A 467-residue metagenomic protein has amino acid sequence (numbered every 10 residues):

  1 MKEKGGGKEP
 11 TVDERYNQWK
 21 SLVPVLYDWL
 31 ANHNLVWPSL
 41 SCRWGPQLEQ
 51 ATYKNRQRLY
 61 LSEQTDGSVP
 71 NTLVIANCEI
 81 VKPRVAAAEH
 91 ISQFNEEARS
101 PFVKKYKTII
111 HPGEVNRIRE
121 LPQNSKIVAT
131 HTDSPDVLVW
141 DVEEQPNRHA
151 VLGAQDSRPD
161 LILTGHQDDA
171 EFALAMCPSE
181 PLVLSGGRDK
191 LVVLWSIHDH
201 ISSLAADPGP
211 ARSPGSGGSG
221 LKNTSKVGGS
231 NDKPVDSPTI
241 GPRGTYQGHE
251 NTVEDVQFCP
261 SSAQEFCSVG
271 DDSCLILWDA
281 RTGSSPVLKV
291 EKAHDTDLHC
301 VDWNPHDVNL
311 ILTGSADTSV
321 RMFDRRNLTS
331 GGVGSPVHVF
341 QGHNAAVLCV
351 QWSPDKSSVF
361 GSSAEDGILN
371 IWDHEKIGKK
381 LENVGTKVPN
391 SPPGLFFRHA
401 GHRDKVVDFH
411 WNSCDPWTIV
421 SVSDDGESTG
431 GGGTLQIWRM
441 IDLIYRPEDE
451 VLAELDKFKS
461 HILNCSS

Functional and structural regions predicted by a protein language model:
M1-N116, N124-K126, Q145, S219-K222 (+5 more regions): Terminal intrinsically disordered, low-complexity extensions flanking WD-repeat/beta-propeller proteins
W44-L48, R119-S125, A175-E180, Q257-A263 (+3 more regions): Loop/turn segments within WD40 beta-propeller blades
Y60, V128-A129, L184, F266-C267 (+3 more regions): Structural core positions within WD40/WD-like beta-propeller blades
K82, E96-S100, S134-D160, S179-L182 (+5 more regions): Per-blade loop-tip surfaces of WD-repeat and WD-like beta-propellers in eukaryotic adaptors/scaffolds
H111, H166-Q167, H249, H294 (+2 more regions): Histidine-centered divalent metal-coordination motifs
R117-E144: Hydrophobic alpha-helical hairpins/lids featuring a short glycine-rich hinge
